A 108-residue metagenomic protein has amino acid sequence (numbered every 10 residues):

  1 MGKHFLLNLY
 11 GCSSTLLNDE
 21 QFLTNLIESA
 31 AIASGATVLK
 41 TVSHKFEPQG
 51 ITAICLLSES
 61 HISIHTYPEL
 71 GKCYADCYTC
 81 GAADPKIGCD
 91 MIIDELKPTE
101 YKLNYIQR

Functional and structural regions predicted by a protein language model:
M1-R108: Polybasic/polar functional segments that serve as interface/processing modules
